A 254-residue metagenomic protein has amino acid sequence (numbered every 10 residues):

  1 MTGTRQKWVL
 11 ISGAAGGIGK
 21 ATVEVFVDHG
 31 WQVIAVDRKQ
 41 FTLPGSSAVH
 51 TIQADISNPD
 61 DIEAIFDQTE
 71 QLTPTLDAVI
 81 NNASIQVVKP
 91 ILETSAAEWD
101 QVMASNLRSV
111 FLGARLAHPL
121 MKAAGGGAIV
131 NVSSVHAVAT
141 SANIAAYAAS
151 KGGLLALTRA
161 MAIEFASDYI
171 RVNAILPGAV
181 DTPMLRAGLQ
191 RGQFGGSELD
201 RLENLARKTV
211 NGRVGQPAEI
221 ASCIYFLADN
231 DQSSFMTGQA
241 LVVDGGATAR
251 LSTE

Functional and structural regions predicted by a protein language model:
P90-I91, E98-M103, I129, L205: Substrate-binding pocket helix/loop in short-chain dehydrogenase/reductase
L92, A139-A145, D168, G212 (+2 more regions): Active-site loop immediately N-terminal to the catalytic Tyr-X3-Lys motif of short-chain dehydrogenase/reductase
A114, S150, T158: Active-site helix of classical SDR
P119, I163-S167: Alpha-helical segment proximal to the catalytic Tyr-Lys
S134: Residue(s) in the substrate-gating loop at a strand-loop-helix junction that position the organic substrate next
G196-S197, T209-I220: A conserved structural motif in NAD(P)-dependent oxidoreductases
D231-Q232, T237-E254: Short C-terminal tail/terminal secondary-structure segment of NAD(P)H-dependent dehydrogenase/reductase domains
